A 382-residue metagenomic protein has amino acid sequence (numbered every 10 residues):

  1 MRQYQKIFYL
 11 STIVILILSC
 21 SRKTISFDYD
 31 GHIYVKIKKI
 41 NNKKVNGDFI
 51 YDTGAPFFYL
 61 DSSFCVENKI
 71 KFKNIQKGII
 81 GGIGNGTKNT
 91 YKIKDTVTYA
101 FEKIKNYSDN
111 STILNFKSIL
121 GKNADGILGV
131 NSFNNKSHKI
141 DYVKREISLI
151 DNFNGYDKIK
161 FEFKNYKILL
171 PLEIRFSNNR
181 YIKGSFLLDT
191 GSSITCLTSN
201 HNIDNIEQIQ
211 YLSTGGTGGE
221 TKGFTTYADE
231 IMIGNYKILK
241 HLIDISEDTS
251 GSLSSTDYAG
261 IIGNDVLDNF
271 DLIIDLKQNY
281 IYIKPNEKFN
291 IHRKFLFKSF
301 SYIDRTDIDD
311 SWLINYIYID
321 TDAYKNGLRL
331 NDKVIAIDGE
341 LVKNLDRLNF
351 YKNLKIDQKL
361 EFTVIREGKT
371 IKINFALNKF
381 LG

Functional and structural regions predicted by a protein language model:
M1-F27: Bacterial Sec-dependent N-terminal signal peptides
C20-G382: Pepsin/retropepsin-fold aspartyl endopeptidases
